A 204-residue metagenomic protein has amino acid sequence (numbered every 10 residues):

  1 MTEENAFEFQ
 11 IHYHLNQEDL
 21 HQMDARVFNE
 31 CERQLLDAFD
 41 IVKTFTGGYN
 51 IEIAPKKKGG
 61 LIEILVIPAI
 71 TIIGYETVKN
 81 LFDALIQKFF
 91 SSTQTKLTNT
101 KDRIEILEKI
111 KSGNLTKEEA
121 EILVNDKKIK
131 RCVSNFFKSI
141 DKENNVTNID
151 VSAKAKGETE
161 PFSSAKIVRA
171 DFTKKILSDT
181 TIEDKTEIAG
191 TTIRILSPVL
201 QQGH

Functional and structural regions predicted by a protein language model:
M1-A189, P198: Charged, alpha-helical interface segments at or near domain boundaries
R194-L196: Short edge beta-strand/loop segments characteristic of extracellular beta-sandwich folds
Q201-H204: Short aromatic-glycine-enriched beta-strand elements
